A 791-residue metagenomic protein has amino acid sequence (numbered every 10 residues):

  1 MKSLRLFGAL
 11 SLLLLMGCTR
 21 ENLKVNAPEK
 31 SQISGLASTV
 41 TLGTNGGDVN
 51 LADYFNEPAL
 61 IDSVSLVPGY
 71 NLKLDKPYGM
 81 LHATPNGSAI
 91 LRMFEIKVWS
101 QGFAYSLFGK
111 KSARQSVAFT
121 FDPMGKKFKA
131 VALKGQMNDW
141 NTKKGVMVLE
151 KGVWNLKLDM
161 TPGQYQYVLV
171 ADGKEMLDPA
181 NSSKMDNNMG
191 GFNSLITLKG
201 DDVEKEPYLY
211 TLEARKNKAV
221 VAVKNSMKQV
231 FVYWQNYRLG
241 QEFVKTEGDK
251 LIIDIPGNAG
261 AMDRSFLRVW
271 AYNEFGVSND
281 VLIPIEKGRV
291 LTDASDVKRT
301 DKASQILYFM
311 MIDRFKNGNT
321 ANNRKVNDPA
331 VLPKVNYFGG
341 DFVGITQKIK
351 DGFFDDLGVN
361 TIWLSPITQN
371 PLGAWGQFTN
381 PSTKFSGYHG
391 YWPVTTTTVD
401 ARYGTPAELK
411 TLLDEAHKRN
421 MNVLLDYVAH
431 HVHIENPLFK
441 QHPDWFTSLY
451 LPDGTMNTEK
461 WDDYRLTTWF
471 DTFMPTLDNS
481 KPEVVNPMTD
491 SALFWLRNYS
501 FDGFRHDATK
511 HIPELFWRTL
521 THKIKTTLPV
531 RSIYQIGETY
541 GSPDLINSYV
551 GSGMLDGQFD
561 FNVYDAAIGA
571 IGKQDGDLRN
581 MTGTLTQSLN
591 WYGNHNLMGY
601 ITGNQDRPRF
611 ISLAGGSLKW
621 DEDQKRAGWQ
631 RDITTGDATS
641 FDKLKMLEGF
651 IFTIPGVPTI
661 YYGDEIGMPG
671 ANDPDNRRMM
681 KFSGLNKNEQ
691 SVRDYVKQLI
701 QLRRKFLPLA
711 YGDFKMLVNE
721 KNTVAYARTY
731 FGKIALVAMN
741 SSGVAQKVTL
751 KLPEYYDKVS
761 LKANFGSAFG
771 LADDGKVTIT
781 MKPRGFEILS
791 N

Functional and structural regions predicted by a protein language model:
L15-G17: C-terminal motif of bacterial Sec signal peptides marking the signal peptidase cleavage site
N22-P68, Y208-N225: Solvent-exposed, low-complexity, repeat-rich "mucin-like" stalks and linkers
A37-S38, G47-D48, S491-L493, R497 (+6 more regions): Active-site-proximal helices and loops of the catalytic beta/alpha 8
D53-L72, A130-N141, K228-R238, V759-N764: Change to "...patches in solvent-exposed regions of secreted, membrane-anchored, or virion-exposed structural
K110-Q164, D172-K199, F231-I253: Aromatic-rich carbohydrate-binding modules that target alpha-glucans
Q166-Y167, D773-N791: C-terminal beta-strand-rich structural cap/linker in extracellular carbohydrate-active enzymes
D301, Q305, D313-Y499, T519-P529 (+2 more regions): Substrate-binding/active-site clefts of carbohydrate-active enzymes
G318-P333, Y337, L589-D757, E787: Loop/helix patches that line or flank the sugar-binding groove of alpha-linked glycan CAZymes
